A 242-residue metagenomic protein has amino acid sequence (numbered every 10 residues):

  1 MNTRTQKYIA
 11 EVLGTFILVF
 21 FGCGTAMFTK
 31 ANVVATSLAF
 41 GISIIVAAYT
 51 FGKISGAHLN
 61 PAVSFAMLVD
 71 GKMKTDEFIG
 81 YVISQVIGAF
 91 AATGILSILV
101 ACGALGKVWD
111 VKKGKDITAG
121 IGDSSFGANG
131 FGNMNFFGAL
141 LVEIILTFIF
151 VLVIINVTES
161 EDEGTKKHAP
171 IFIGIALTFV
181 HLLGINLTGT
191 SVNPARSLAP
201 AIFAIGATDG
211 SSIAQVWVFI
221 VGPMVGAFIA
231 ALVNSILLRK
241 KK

Functional and structural regions predicted by a protein language model:
M1-K242: Membrane-interface helix-loop junctions and terminal tails of multi-pass membrane proteins
